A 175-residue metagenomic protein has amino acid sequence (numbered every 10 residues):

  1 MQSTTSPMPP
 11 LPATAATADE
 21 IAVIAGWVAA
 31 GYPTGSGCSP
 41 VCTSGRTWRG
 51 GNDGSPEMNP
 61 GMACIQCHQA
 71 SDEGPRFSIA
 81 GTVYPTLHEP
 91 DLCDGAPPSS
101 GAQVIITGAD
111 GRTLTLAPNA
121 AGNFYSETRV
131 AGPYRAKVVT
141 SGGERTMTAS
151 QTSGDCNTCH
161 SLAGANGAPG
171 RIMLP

Functional and structural regions predicted by a protein language model:
M1-E73, A80-T82, L87, D91-A102 (+4 more regions): Aromatic- and Gly/Pro-enriched helix-to-coil junctions and flexible linker segments
G74-F77, G167-P169: Short Cys/His-rich "knuckle" micro-motifs
G81, P118-S126: Glycine-centered loop-to-beta-strand initiation motif
T107-R112, S141-G143: Change "in extracellular beta-sheet-rich domains … of secreted and cell-surface proteins" to "in beta-sheet-rich domains
A109-A121: Short, acidic Ser/Thr/Gly-rich low-complexity loop/linker segments typical of extracellular and cell-surface proteins
G132-S141: A short, solvent-exposed beta-strand micro-motif common in secreted/extracellular proteins
S141-T146, G164: Short acidic/polar inter-strand loop motif in beta-rich domains
Q151-P175: Extracellular beta-sheet/turn segments enriched in Thr/Pro/Gly and aliphatic residues
